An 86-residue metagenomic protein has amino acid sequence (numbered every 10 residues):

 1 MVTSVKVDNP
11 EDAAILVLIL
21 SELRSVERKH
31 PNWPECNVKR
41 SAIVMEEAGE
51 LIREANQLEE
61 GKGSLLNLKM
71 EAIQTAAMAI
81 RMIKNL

Functional and structural regions predicted by a protein language model:
M1-L86: Flexible "arm" and connector segments at domain edges
